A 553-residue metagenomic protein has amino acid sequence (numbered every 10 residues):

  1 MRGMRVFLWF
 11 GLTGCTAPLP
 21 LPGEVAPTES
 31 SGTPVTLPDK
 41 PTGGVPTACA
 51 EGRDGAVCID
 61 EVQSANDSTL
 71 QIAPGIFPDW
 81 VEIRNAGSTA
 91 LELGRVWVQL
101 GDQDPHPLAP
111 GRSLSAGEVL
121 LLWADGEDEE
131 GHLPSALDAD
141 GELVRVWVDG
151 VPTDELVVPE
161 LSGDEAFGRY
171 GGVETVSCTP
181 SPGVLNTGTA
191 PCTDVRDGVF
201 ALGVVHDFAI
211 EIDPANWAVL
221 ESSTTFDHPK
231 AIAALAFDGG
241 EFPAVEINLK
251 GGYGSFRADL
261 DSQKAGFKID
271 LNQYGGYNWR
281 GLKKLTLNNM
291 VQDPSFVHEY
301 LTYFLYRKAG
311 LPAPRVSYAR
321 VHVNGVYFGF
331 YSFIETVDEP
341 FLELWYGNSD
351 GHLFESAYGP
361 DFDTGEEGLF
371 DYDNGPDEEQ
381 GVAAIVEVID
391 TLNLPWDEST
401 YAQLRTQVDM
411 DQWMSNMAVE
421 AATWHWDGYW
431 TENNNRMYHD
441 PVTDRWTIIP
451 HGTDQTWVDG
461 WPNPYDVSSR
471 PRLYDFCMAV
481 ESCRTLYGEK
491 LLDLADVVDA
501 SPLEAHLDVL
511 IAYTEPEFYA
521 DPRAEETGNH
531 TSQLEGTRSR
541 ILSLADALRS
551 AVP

Functional and structural regions predicted by a protein language model:
M1-T13: Sec-dependent bacterial lipoprotein signal peptides
F10, T33-P34, D409, Y429: Intrinsically disordered, low-complexity serine/threonine-rich segments
G11-G14, P18, H425: Hydrophobic membrane-targeting alpha-helices
T16-L202: Intrinsically disordered, low-complexity linkers and terminal tails enriched in Ser/Thr/Pro/Gly with interspersed basic
K40, R169-C178, N186-P553: Phosphate/dinucleotide-binding and metal-coordinating scaffold of catalytic cores in nucleotide-dependent enzymes
